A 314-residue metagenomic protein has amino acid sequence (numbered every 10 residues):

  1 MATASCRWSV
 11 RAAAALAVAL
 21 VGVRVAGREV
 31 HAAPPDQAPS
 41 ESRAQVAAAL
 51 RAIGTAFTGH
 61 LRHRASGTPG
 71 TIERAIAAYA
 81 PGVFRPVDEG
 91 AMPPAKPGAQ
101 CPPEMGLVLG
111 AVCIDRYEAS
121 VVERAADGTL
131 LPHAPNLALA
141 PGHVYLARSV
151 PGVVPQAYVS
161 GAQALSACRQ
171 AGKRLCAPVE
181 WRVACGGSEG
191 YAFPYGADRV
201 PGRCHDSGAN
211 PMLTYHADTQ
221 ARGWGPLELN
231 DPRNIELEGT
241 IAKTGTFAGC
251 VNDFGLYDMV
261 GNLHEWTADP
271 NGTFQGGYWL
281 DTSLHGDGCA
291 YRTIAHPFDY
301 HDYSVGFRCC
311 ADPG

Functional and structural regions predicted by a protein language model:
M1-W8: N-terminal secretory signal peptides that target proteins for export/translocation
W8-R11, L256: Alpha-helical transmembrane segments of integral membrane proteins
S9, A138-G142, V154-P155, L227-D231 (+1 more regions): Membrane-targeting and insertion segments and their boundary/processing signals
A13-G22: Bacterial N-terminal signal peptides
G27-V179, A184-Y191, G272, I294-G314: Extended beta-strand/loop cores of jelly-roll/beta-sandwich
G161-T293: Functional-site microenvironments in short loops/helix caps that host divalent-cation chemistry
